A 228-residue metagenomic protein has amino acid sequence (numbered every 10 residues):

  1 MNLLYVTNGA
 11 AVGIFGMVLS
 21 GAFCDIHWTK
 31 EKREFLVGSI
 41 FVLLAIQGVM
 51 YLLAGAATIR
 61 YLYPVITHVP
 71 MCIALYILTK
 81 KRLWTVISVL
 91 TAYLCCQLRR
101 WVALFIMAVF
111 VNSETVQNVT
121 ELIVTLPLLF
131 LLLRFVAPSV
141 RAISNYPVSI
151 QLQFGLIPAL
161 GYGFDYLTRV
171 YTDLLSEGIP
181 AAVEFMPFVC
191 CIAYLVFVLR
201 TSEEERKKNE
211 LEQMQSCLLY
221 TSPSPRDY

Functional and structural regions predicted by a protein language model:
N2-L3: Feature marks short, highly hydrophobic, charge-poor N-terminal signal-anchor/signal peptide-like helices that anchor
V6, A10, I14-R33, Q47-L156 (+1 more regions): Juxtamembrane segments at transmembrane-helix boundaries in multi-pass signal-transduction membrane proteins
L36-A45, I157-L160: Alpha-helical transmembrane segments
F130-N145, D165-S176, P187-C217: Juxtamembrane or sensor-core-proximal signal-transducing alpha helices that couple sensory domains to cytosolic
I179-F185: Hydrophobic alpha-helical transmembrane segments
Y220, S224-Y228: Single conserved hydrophobic/aromatic residue that forms the stacking wall/gate of nucleotide- or nucleobase-binding
